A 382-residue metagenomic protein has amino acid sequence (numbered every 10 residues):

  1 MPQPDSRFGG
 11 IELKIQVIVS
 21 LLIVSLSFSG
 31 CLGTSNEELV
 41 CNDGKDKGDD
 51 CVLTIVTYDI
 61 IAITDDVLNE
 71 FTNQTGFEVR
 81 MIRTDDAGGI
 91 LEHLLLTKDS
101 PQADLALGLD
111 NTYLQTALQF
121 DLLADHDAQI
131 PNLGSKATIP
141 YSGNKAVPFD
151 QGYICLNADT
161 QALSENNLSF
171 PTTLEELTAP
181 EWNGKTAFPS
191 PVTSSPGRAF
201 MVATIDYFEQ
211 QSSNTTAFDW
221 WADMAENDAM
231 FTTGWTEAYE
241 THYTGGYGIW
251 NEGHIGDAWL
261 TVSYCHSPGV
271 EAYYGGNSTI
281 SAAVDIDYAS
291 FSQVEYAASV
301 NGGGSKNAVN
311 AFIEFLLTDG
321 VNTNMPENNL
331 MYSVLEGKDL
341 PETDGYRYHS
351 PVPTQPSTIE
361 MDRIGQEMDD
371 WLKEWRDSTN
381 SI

Functional and structural regions predicted by a protein language model:
M1-K45: Secretory targeting signatures
L39-T116, E240: Early extracytoplasmic/lumenal segment of secretory-pathway proteins
P101-A106, A124-T160, E175, K185-P191: A structural signal for short loop-to-beta-strand junctions that line the ligand-binding cleft of periplasmic/secreted
N111-L122, I139-F170, G197-Y207, S292-S299: Periplasmic solute-binding protein
L123-N132, A146-V147, E175-T178, C265 (+2 more regions): Short beta-strand->loop
A203-V284: Ligand-binding pocket segment of bilobal, Venus flytrap-like solute-binding proteins
E295-I359: Mature extracytoplasmic/periplasmic domains
E342-I382: Extracellular/periplasmic bilobal clamshell ligand-binding domains
